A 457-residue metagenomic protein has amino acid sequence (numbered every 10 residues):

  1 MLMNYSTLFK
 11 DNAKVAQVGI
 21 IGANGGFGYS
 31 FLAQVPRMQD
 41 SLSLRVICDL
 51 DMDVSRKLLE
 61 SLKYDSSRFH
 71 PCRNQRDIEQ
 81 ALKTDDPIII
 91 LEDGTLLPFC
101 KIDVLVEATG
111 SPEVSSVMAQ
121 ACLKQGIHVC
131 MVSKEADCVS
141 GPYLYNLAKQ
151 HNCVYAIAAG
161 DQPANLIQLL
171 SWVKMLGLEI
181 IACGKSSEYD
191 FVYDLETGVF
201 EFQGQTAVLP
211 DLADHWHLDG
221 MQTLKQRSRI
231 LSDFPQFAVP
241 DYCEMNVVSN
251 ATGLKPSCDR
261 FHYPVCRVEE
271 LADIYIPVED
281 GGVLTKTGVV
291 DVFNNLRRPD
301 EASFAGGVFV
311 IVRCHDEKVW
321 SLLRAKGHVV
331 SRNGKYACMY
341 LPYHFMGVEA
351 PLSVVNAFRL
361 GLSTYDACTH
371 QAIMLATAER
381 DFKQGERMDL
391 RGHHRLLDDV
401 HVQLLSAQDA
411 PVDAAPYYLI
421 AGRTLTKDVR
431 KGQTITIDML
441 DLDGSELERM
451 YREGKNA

Functional and structural regions predicted by a protein language model:
M1-A121: N-terminal glycine-/serine-/threonine-rich beta1-alpha1-beta2 phosphate-ribose binding loop of Rossmann-like
L2-K10, T206-A457: C-terminal catalytic/substrate-binding lobe primarily of soluble NAD(P)-dependent oxidoreductases
L50, G110, K134-D137, G160-D161 (+3 more regions): Short, ordered loop/turn segments at secondary-structure junctions
V54, A136-Y145, Q162-L166, S187-F191 (+1 more regions): Short gly/pro/ser/thr-enriched loop/turn and capping motifs at secondary-structure boundaries
L59-E60, G141-L144, I167-L170, F191-T197 (+3 more regions): Short acidic, glycine/serine/threonine-rich loops at helix termini
V114-A121, Q125, K134-C153, A158: Rossmann-fold NAD(P)-binding glycine/threonine-rich loop
H128-C130: A short hydrophobic/small-residue beta-strand
A148-K149, A156-R229: Rossmann-like NAD(P)H-binding beta-loop-alpha module
